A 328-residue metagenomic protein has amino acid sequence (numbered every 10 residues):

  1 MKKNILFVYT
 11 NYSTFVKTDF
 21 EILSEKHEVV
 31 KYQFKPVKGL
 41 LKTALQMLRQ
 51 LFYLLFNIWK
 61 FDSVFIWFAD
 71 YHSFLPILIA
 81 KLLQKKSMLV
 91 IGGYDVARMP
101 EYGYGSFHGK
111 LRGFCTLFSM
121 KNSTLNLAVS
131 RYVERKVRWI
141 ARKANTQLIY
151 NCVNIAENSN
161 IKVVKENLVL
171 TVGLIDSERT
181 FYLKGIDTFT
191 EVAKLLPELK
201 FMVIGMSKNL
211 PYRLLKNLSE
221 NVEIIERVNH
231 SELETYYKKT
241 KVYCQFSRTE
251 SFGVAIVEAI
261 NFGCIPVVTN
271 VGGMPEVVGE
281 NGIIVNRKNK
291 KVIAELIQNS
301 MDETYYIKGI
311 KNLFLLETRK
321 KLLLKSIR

Functional and structural regions predicted by a protein language model:
F52-L55, L82, F107-N126, W139-I140: Membrane-proximal helix-turn-helix segments that form the acceptor-binding/catalytic region of lipid-linked
K121-S159, L168-L174: Donor nucleotide-sugar binding/catalytic pocket of nucleotide-sugar-dependent glycosyltransferases
N160-L196, M202: Conserved donor-binding/catalytic core segment of Leloir-type glycosyltransferases
Y212-E234: Nucleotide-activated donor-binding/catalytic signature segment of Leloir-type glycosyltransferases, i.e., the conserved
R248: Aromatic "clamp/platform" in nucleotide-sugar-dependent glycosyltransferases that forms part of the donor/acceptor
I256, C264-V268: Short hydrophobic beta-strand element within catalytic cores of glycosyltransferases and related nucleotide-activated
I283-K290, Q298-M301: Conserved acidic donor-binding segment of nucleotide-sugar-dependent glycosyltransferases
M301-R328: A charged, aromatic-enriched C-terminal amphipathic alpha-helix characteristic of glycosyltransferases across folds
